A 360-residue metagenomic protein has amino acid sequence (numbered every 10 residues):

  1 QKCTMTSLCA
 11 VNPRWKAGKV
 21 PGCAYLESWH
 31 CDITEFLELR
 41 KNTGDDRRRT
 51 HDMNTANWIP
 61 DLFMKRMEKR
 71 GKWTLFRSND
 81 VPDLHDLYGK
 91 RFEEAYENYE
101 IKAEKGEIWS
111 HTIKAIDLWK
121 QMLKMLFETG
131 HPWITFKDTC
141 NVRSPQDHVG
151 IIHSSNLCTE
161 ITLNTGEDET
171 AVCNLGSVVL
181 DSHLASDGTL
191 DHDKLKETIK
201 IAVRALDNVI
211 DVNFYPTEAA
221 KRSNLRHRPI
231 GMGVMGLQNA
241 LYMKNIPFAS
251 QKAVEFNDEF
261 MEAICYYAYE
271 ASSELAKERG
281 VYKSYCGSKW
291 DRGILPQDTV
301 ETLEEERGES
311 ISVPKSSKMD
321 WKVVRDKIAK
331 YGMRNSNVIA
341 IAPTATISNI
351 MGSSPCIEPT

Functional and structural regions predicted by a protein language model:
Q1, A56, P60, H85 (+8 more regions): Generic structural signal for well-ordered, non-membrane alpha-helical segments in soluble metabolic enzymes
Q1-L180, L184-H192, Y215-K221, A268-K289 (+1 more regions): Active-site cavity-forming subdomains of large catalytic enzyme subunits
S28-C31, V203-V212, S223-N245: Core structural elements
E38, H148-V149, P229-G236, Y266-Y267 (+2 more regions): Short glycine/threonine-rich loop-to-helix capping motif typified by GTGT followed within a few residues by an Asp-Pro
K137-D138, S177-V179, A340-P343, M351-S354: Active-site proximal loops enriched in glycine and acidic residues that flank catalytic Cys/His/Asp and coordinate
L163, A185, S336, T346-T360: Gly/Pro-rich active-site capping loops and adjacent beta-alpha segments that organize cofactor/substrate pockets
L175, L237, A345: Hydrophobic, well-ordered secondary-structure elements that form the walls of internal hydrophobic environments
T198-K221, P247-T344: Internal maturation/activation junctions in enzymes
